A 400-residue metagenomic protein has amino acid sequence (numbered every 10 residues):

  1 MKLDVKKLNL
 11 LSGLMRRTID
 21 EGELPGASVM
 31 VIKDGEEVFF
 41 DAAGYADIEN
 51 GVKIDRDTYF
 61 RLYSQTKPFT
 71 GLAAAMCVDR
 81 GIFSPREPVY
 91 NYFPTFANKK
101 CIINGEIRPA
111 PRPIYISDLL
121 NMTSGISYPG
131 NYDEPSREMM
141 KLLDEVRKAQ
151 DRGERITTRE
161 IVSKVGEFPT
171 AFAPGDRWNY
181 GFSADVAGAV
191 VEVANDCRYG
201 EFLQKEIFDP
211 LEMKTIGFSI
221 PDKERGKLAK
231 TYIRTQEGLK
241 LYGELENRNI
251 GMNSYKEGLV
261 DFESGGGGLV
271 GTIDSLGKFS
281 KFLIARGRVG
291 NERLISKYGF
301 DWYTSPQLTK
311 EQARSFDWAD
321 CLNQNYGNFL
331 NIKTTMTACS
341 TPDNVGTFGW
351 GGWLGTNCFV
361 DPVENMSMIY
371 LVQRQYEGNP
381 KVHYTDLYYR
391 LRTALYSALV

Functional and structural regions predicted by a protein language model:
K2-L62, I82-S84, N98-E106, N253 (+3 more regions): Short, conserved catalytic-motif segment at the N-terminal edge
K7, L11, L62, T66 (+6 more regions): Hydrophobic (often cysteine-bearing) scaffold residues that line and stabilize catalytic clefts of nucleotide/cofactor
N9-M15, G35, R61-V89, N98 (+3 more regions): Active-site SXXK
V38, C358-F359, N365-R374: Short, well-ordered beta-strand elements
G44-I48, N91, Q375-E377: A short acidic/small-residue loop/turn micro-motif
K100-P342: Short, surface-exposed loop or secondary-structure junction motifs that flank catalytic or metal-binding residues
F262-G268, T347-F359, Q373-G378: Glycine-rich phosphate/pyrophosphate-binding beta-alpha loops
A285-V289, T304-S315, E377-V400: Short, gly/Ser/Thr-rich active-site loops of penicillin-recognizing serine hydrolases
